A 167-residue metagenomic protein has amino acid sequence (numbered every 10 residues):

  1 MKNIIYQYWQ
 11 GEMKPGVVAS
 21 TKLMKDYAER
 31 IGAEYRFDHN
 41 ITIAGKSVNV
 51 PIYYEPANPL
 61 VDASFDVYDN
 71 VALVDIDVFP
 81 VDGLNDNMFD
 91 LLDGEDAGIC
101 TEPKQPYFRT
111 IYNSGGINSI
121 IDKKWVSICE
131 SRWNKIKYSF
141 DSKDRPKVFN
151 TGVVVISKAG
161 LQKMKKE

Functional and structural regions predicted by a protein language model:
M1-D69, A159: N-terminal anchoring/stem segment of glycosyltransferases
K2, E95, N150-G152: Short, surface-exposed beta-edge/turn micro-motifs
Q10-E12, T42-I43, V78-F79, P103-P106 (+2 more regions): Short, solvent-exposed loop/turn segments at secondary-structure junctions
P59, A97, V153-V155: Conserved hydrophobic/aromatic beta-strand scaffold that supports enzyme active sites
D66, L91-L92, P146-F149: Extracellular/periplasmic catalytic domains that process cell-envelope and extracellular macromolecules
Y68-F79: Short beta-strand-to-loop acidic/aromatic patch adjacent to the donor-nucleotide binding site
P80-I128: Conserved donor-nucleotide/metal-binding helix-loop-beta segment in metal-dependent transferases, i.e., the alpha-helix
R132-E167: Catalytic core and acceptor-binding pocket of nucleotide-sugar-dependent glycosyltransferases
